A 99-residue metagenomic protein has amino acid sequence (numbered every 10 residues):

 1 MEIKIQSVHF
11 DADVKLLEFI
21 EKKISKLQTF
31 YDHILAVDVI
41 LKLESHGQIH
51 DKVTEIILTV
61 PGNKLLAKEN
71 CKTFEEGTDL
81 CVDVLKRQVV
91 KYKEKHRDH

Functional and structural regions predicted by a protein language model:
M1-H99: N-terminal, polar/charged subdomain of small-to-medium soluble alpha/beta proteins
